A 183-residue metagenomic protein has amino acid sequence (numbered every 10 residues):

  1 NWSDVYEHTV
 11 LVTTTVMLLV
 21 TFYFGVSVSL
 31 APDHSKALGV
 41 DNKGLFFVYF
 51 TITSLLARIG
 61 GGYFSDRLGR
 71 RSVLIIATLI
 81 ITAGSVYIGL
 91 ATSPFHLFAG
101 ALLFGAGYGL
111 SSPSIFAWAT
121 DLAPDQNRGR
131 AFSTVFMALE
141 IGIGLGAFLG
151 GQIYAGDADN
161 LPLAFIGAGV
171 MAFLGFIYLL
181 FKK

Functional and structural regions predicted by a protein language model:
V10-V48, S54: Extracytoplasmic gate region of multi-pass secondary transporters
A57-G69, Y154-A155: Helix-to-loop junctions at the C-terminal end of transmembrane segments in multipass secondary transporters
S72-Y87, I166-G169: Structural signature of the two symmetry-related core transmembrane helices
G84, F95-L103: Paired small-residue
L110-A123: Intracellular juxtamembrane helix-capping segments at the cytosolic ends of symmetry-related transmembrane helices
D125-V135: Loop-to-transmembrane helix entry/capping segments in MFS-fold secondary transporters and related SLC/MFSD carriers
Q152-M171: A membrane-interface helix-boundary motif in multi-pass transporters
I166-K183: Multi-pass alpha-helical transporter architecture, strongest for 12-TM Major Facilitator/SLC carriers used
